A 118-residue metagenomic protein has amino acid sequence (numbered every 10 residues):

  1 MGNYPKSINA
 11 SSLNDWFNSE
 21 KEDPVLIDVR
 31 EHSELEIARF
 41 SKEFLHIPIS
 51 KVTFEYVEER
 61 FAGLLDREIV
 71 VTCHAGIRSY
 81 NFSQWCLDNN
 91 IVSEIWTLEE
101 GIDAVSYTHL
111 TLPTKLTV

Functional and structural regions predicted by a protein language model:
M1-K42: Flexible, polar/low-complexity N-terminal or interdomain linker segments that lie immediately upstream of folded
S12, E55-V57: Short acidic active-site motifs
E31, K51, T114: Short, glycine/acidic-enriched loop or turn micro-motifs at the edges of active sites
S33, T53, S79: Glycine-rich nucleotide phosphate-binding loop and flanking beta-alpha elements of Rossmann-like dinucleotide-binding
S41-I49: Active-site regions of enzymes building and remodeling cell-envelope glycoconjugates
V57-V105: Catalytic cysteine-centered active loop of the rhodanese-like fold, especially the PTP/DSP P-loop
T108-T114: Conserved small/polar residues in nucleotide/adenosyl-binding loops
